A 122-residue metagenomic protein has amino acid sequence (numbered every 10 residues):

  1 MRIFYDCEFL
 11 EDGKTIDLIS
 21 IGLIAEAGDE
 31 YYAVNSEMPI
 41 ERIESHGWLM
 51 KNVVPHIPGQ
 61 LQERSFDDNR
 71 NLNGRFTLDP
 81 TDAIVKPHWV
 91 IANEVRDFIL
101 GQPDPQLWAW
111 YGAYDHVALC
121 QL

Functional and structural regions predicted by a protein language model:
I3, L10-A109: Conserved non-catalytic scaffold segment of RNase H-like nuclease domains
D6-E8, D115: Acidic active-site catalytic centers that drive phospho-/nucleotidyl reactions and related ester hydrolyses
Y114-L122: Substrate-recognition/cap helix-loop segment adjacent to the acidic, metal-dependent catalytic center of Asp-based
